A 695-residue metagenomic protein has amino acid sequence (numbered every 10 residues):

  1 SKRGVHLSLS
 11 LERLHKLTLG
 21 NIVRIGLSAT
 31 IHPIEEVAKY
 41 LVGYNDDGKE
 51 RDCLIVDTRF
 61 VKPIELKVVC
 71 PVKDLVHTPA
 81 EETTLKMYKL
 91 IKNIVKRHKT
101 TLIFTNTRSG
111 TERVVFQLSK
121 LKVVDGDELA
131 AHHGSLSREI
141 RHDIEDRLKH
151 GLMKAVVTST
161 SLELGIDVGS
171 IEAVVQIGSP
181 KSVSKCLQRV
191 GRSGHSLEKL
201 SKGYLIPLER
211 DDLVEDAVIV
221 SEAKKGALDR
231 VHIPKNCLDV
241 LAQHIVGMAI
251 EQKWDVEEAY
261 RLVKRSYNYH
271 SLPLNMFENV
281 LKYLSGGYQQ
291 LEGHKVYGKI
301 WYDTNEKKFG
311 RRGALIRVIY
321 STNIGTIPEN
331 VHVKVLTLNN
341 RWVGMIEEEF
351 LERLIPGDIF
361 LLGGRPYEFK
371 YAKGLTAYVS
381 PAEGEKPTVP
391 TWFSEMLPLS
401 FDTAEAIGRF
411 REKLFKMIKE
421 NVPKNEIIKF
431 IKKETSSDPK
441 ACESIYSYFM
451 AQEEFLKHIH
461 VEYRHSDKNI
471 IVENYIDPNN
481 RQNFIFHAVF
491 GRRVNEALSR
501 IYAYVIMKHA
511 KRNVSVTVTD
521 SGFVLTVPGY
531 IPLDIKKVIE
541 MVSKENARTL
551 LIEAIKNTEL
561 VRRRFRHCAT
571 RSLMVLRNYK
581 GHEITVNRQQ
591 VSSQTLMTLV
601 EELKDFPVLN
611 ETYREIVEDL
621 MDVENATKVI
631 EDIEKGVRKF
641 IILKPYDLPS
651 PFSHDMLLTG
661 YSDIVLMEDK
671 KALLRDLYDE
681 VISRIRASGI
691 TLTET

Functional and structural regions predicted by a protein language model:
S1-K307: Helicase motor core with emphasis on the C-terminal RecA-like subdomain
Q243-W254, V331-N339, T695: Short amphipathic alpha-helical interface segments
Y260-V263, Y267-H332, I346, P390-T391 (+1 more regions): Extended, highly charged accessory segments
W301, K334-T337, S380: Short, acidic/hydrophobic/Gly-rich beta-strand patch recurrent on exposed beta strands that often constitutes part
F309, K373-P390: Short, solvent-exposed secondary-structure boundary/capping segments
I327-E329, L354, L361: Short, well-ordered loop/turn sites that connect or cap secondary structure elements
N340-I359: A conserved acidic, glycine/proline-rich C-terminal tail/linker
R365-K373: Short beta-strand-centered aromatic/proline hotspots
